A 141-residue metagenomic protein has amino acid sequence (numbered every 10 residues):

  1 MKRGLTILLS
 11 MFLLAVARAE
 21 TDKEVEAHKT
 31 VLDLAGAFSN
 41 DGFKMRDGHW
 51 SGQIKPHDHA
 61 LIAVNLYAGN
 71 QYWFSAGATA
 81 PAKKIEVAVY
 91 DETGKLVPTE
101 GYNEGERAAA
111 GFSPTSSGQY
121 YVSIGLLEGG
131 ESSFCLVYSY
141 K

Functional and structural regions predicted by a protein language model:
M1-K2, T21: N-terminal hydrophobic targeting signals that begin at the initiator methionine
K2-L8: Sec-dependent signal peptide recognition, specifically the positively charged N-region followed immediately by
S10-R18: Hydrophobic h-region of N-terminal signal peptides that target proteins for export in Gram-negative bacteria
E20-D22, H49-S133, S139-K141: Acidic, Ser/Thr/Pro-rich low-complexity intrinsically disordered segments
E20-F43: Predominantly extracellular/luminal regions of secreted and cell-surface proteins, especially disulfide-bonded
K44-G48: Short glycine-rich, low-complexity/disordered patches
